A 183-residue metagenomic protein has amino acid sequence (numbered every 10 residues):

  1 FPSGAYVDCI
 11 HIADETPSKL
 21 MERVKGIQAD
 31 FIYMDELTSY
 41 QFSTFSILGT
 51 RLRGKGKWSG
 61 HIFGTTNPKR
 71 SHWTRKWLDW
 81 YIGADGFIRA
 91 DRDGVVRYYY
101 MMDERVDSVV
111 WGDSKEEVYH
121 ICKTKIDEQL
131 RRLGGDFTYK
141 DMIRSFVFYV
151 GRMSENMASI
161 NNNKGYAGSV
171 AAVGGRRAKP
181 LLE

Functional and structural regions predicted by a protein language model:
F1-D30: Inter-Walker segment of RecA-like/P-loop motor cores
A5, D30-I32, S46, G60-G64 (+1 more regions): Generic beta-strand structural signal
P17, Q41-F42, H72-W73: Conserved protein kinase catalytic core
K19-R23, G49-L52, R131-Y139: Catalytic micro-motifs at enzyme active sites that drive phosphoryl/nucleotidyl and oxygen chemistry
V24, S46-G49, K76-Y81: Short, glycine/charged-enriched secondary-structure capping and boundary segments
D35-E36: Walker B catalytic acidic pair
S39-G64: Short, conserved "post-DEAD/DEAH" coupling segment immediately C-terminal to helicase motif II within the SF2/RecA-like
K57-E183: Non-catalytic, compositionally simple segments
